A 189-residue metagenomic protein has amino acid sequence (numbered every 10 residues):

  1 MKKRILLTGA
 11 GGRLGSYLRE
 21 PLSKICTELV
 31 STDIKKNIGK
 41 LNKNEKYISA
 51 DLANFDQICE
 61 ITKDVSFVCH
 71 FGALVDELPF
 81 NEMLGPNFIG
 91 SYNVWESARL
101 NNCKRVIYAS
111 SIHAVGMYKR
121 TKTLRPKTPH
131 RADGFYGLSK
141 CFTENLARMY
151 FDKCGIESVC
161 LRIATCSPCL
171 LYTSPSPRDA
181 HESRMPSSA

Functional and structural regions predicted by a protein language model:
L7-L22: N-terminal Rossmann NAD(P)H-binding glycine-rich loop of SDR-like oxidoreductase domains
T8, T32, V68-F71, V106-I112 (+1 more regions): SDR active-site strand-loop-helix element
T27-K35: Conserved glycine-rich Rossmann-like NAD(P)H-binding loop of the short-chain dehydrogenase/reductase
A50-P86: NAD(P)H-binding glycine-rich loop region in Rossmannoid oxidoreductase-like domains and their noncatalytic homologs
G85, K122-S158: Catalytic helix-loop patch of NAD(P)-dependent Rossmann-fold dehydrogenases
N93-D133: Conserved Rossmann-fold NAD(P)-dependent oxidoreductase catalytic core, especially the SDR/UDP-sugar
I156-L171: Flexible, glycine-rich beta-alpha linker
Y172-A189: Single conserved hydrophobic/aromatic residue that forms the stacking wall/gate of nucleotide- or nucleobase-binding
